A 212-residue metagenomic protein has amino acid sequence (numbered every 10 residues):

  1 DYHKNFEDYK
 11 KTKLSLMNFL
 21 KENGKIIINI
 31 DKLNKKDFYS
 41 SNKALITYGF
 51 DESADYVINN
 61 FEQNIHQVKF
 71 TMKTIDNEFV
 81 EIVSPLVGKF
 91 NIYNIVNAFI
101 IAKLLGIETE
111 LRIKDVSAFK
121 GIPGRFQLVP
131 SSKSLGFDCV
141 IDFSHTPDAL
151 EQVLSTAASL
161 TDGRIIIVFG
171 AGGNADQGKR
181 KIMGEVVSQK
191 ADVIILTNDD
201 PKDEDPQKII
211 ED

Functional and structural regions predicted by a protein language model:
D1, K36-F79, A118, I122-K133: Extended acidic/charged loop-beta regions that coordinate divalent cations and stabilize anionic phosphate/carboxylate
D1-S40, E62, P85, L150 (+1 more regions): Flexible active-site lid/hinge loop adjacent to a nucleotide/diphosphate and Mg2+-phosphate binding pocket
I26-I30, V168-F169, D192-D200: Short internal beta-strands
K32-D37, D55, A175-G178, K202-Q207: Short, charged/polar "capping" segments at the starts of alpha-helices and the immediately preceding loops
F50, G172, D199-P201: Short, ordered loop/turn segments at secondary-structure junctions
I65, I75-V193: Nucleotide phosphate-binding/pyrophosphate-handling subdomain across enzymes that bind or process nucleotide phosphates
G184-D212: C-terminal helical cap/extension that packs against the catalytic core of soluble nucleotide-cofactor enzymes
